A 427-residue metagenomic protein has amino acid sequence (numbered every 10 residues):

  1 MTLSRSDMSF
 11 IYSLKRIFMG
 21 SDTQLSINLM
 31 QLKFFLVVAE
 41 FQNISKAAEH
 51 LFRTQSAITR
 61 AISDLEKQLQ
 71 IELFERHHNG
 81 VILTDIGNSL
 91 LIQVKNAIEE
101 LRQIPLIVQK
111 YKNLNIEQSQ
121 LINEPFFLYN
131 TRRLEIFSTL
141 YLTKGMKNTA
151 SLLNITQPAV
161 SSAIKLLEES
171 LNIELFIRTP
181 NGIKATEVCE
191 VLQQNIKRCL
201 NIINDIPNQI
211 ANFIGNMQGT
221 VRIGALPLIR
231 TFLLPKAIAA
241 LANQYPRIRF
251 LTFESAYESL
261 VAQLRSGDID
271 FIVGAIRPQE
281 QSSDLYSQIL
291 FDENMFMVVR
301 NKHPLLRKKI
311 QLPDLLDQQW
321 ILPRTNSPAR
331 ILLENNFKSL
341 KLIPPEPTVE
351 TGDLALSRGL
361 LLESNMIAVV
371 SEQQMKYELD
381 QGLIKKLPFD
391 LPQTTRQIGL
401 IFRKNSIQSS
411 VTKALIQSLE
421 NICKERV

Functional and structural regions predicted by a protein language model:
V38-F52, L140-L152: Short helix-boundary/capping micro-motifs
E66-L83, E168-A185: A short LG(V/I)-centered, amphipathic sequence patch enriched for acidic residue(s) preceding the LG motif
L128, E258-M295, K308, K385: Short beta-strand-centered segments that line the small-molecule binding cleft or hinge of alpha/beta clamshell
T143, N148-P158, S162, T220-R277: Central regulatory/effector-binding core of bacterial HTH transcription factors
A256, R265-D268, A275, N335 (+1 more regions): Hydrophobic hinge/microswitch elements
D284-I321, T325: Flexible hinge/capping segments at coil-to-helix
L305, Q318-L340, Q408-T412, I416 (+1 more regions): Secondary-structure junction motif
L387-V427: A late-sequence structural motif
